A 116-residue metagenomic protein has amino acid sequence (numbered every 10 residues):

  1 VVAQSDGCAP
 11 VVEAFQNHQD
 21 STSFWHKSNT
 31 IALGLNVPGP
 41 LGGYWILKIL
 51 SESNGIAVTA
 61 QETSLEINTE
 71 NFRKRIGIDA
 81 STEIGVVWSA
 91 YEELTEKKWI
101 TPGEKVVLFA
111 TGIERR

Functional and structural regions predicted by a protein language model:
V2-A80: Active-site/ligand-binding loops adjacent to catalytic centers
S23-H26, G85-R116: Phosphate-binding loop/pocket of nucleotide- and phosphate-handling active sites
